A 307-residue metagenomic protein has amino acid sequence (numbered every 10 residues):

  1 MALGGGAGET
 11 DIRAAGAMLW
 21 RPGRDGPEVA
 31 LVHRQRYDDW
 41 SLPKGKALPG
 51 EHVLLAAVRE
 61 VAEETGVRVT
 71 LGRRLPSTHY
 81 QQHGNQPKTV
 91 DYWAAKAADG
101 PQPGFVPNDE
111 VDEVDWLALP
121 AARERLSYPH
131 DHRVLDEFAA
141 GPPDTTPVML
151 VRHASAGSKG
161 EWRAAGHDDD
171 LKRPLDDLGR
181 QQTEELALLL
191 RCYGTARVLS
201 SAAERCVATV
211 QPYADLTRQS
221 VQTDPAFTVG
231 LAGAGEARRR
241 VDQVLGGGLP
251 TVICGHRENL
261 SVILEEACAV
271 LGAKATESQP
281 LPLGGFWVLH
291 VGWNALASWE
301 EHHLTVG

Functional and structural regions predicted by a protein language model:
A2-L42, P147-A154: N-terminal strand-loop-strand
D25-V67, S158-P174: Conserved Nudix-box catalytic region and its N-terminal flanking loop in Nudix hydrolases and closely related
D38-D39, P103-S158, A164-H167: Nudix hydrolase/Nudix homology domain
G45, A56, D144-T228, A232 (+3 more regions): Active-site-proximal alpha-helix that buttresses catalytic centers in soluble enzyme cores
A47-T70, T78-R133: Unchanged
R68-S77, S220-D224: A short coil-to-beta-strand element that immediately follows conserved catalytic motifs
D131-R133, E137, P143-T146, L150 (+4 more regions): Non-catalytic terminal regions with compositionally biased, polar/charged low complexity
R239-L296: Active-site-adjacent alpha-helix immediately C-terminal to a catalytic or transition-state-stabilizing loop
